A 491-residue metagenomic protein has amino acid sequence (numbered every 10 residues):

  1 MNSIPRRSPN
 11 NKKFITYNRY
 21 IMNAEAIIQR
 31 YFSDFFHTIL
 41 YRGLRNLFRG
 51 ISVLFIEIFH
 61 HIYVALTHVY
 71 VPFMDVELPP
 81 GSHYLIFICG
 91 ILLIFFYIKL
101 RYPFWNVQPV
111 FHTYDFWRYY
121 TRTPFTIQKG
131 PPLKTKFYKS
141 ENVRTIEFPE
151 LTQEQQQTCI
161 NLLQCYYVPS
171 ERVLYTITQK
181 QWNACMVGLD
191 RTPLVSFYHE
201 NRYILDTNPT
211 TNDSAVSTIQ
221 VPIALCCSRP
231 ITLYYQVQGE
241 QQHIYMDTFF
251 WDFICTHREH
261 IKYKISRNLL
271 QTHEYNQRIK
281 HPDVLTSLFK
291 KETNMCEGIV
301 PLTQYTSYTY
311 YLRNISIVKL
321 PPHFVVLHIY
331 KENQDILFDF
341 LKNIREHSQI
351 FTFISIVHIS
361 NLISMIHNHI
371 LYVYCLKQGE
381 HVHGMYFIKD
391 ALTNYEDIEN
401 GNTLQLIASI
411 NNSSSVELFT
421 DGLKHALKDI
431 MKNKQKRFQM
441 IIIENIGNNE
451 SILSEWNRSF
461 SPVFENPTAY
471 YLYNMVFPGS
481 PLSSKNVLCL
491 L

Functional and structural regions predicted by a protein language model:
N2-Q128, Y470, L482-K485, L490-L491: Terminal single-pass membrane anchor helices
F111-F116, V284-V326, M385-V416, H425-L491: Active-site/acyl-donor-binding loops of N-acyltransferases
K129-V195, E200-N201, L205-N208, N212-A215 (+1 more regions): Amide-forming acyltransferase catalytic core, primarily the GNAT-like/NAT-type and related acyltransferase folds
L162-C165, L194-H199, L225-R229, D252 (+7 more regions): A structural feature that tracks compact, well-ordered secondary-structure segments with a strong bias toward
I219-Q238, F387-Y395: Acetyl-CoA-dependent GNAT
Y234-F250, L392-Q405: A conserved beta-turn-beta hairpin within the catalytic core of GNAT-like acetyltransferases that forms part
Y245, D252-H257, L269-T306: Long, hydrophobic, well-ordered secondary-structure blocks that form the structural core and pocket-lining surfaces
T256-Y275, S414-M431: Conserved acetyl-CoA-binding loop-helix of GNAT-fold acetyltransferases
